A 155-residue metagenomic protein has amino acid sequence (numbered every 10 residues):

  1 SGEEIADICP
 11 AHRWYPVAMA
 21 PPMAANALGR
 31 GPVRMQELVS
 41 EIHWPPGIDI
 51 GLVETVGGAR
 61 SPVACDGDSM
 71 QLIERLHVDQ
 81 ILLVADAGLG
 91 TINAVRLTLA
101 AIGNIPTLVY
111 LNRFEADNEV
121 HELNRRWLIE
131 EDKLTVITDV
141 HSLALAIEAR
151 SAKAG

Functional and structural regions predicted by a protein language model:
S1-R30: N-terminal phosphate/diphosphate-binding loop that engages ATP/GTP or pyrophosphate donors across diverse enzyme folds
I5, G47-D49, V78: Short, high-confidence coil segments that cap the C-terminus of an alpha-helix and link into the following beta-strand
D7-A11, G51-T55, L83, T138-D139: General beta-strand structural signal in soluble alpha/beta enzymes
M19, I129-E148: Beta-strand-loop-alpha "switch" segments that mediate conformational coupling across diverse proteins
G31-E37: Glycine-rich anion/phosphate-binding loops
E37-A64: Switch II (G3) loop of P-loop NTPases
I42-W44, E74, S142-A154: Short amphipathic alpha-helix with an adjacent loop that forms part of the alpha/beta core around
T55-L134: Conserved catalytic-core segment of NTP-binding enzymes
